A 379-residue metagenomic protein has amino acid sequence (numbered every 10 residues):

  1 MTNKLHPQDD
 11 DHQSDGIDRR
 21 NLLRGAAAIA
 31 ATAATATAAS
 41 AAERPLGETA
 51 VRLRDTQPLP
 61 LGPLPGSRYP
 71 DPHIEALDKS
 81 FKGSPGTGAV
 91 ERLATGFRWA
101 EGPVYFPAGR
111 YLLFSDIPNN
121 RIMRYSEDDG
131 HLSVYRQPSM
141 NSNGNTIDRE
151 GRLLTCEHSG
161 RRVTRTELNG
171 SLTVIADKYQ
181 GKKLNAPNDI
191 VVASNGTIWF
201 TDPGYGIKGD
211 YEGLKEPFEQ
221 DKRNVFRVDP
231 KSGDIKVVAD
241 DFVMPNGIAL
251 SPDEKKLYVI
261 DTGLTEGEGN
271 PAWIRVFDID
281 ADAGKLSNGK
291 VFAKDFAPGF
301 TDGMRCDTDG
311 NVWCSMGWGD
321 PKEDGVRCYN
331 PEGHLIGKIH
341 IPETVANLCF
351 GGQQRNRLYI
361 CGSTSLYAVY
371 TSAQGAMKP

Functional and structural regions predicted by a protein language model:
M1-D18: N-terminal secretory signal peptides
D18-A30: N-terminal export leaders
V51-G88: Blade/loop signatures of beta-propeller domains
A89, T95-Y111, P138-E157, R162 (+9 more regions): Beta-rich, blade/repeat-based domains predominating in secreted/periplasmic proteins but also intracellular
L113-D129: Beta-propeller domains
I117-P118, S159, K208-K222, E266-A272 (+1 more regions): Short, solvent-exposed loop/turn segments at conserved positions within beta-propeller repeat blades
R121-M123, R162-T164, N224-F226, W273-R275 (+2 more regions): A short loop-to-beta-strand structural motif that recurs across blades of beta-propeller domains
F277-G284, T371-A376: Short loop/turn segments immediately following beta-strands, especially the blade-tip and inter-blade linker loops
